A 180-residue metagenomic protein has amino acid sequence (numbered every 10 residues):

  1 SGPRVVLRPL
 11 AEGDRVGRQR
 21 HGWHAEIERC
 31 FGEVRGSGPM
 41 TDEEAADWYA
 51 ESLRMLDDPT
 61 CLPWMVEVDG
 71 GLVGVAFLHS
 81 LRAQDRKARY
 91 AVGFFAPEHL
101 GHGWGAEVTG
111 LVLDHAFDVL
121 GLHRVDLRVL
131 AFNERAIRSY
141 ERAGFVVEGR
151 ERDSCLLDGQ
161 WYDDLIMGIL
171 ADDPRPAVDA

Functional and structural regions predicted by a protein language model:
S1-E98, Y162, I169-A180: GNAT-family acyltransferases
L10, W64, H115-F117, F145: Conserved hydrophobic/aromatic "anchor" residues that stabilize well-ordered secondary structure elements
G17, R89, E107, R124 (+1 more regions): Amphipathic alpha-helical recognition patches that constitute DNA-binding helices
F95, G101-H115, I137-R142: Conserved acetyl-CoA-binding loop-helix of GNAT-fold acetyltransferases
G105, T109, F132-A136, D153-D158: Short glycine/proline-centered loop/turn elements that form peptide/ligand docking sites
D118-R128: Conserved GNAT acetyl-CoA-binding A-motif
D126-V129, V146-Y162: Conserved catalytic-core motifs of GNAT/GCN5-like acyltransferases
Y140, F145, M167: Conserved active-site tyrosine of GNAT-family acetyltransferases
